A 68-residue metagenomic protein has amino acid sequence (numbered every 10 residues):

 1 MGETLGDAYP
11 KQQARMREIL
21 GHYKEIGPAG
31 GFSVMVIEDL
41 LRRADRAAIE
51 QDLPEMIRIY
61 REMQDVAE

Functional and structural regions predicted by a protein language model:
M1-V34: Amphipathic, heptad-repeat alpha-helical segments
M56-I57: Solenoid-repeat scaffolds in large eukaryotic assemblies
Y60-M63: Inward-facing hydrophobic residues that define packing positions of alpha-helical scaffold repeats
